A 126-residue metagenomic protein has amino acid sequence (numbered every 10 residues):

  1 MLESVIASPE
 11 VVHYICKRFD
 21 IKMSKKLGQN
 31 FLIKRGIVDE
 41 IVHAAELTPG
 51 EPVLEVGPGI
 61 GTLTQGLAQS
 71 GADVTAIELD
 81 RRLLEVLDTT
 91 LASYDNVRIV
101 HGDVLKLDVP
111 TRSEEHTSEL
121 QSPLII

Functional and structural regions predicted by a protein language model:
M1-E114, S118: Catalytic cores of RNA-modifying enzymes
E119-I126: Positively charged, low-complexity/disordered segments
